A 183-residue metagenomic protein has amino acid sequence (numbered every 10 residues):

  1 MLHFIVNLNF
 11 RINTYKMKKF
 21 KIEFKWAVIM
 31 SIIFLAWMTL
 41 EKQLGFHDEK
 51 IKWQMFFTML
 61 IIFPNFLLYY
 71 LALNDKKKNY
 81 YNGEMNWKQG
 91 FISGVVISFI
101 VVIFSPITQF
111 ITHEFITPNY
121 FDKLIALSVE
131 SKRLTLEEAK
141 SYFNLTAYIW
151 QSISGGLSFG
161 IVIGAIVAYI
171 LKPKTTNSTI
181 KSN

Functional and structural regions predicted by a protein language model:
L2-I5, R11-Y70: Transmembrane alpha-helical insertion/packing segments
K19-F20, L171-N183: Short, charged juxtamembrane terminal tails flanking transmembrane helices
E23, A27-L35, I62-F66, G94-S98 (+3 more regions): Alpha-helical transmembrane spans of integral membrane proteins, capturing the lipid-embedded, hydrophobic core of TM
I33-L44, L68-K76, F104-T112, V162-I170: Alpha-helical membrane-inserting segments
Y70-Q89: Membrane-helix interface/capping segments
G83, G90-I111, F115: Ordered, amphipathic secondary-structure segments that act as subunit-interaction surfaces in large macromolecular
I107-S131: Functional transmembrane-helix hotspots
T135-I161: Hydrophobic alpha-helical transmembrane segments
